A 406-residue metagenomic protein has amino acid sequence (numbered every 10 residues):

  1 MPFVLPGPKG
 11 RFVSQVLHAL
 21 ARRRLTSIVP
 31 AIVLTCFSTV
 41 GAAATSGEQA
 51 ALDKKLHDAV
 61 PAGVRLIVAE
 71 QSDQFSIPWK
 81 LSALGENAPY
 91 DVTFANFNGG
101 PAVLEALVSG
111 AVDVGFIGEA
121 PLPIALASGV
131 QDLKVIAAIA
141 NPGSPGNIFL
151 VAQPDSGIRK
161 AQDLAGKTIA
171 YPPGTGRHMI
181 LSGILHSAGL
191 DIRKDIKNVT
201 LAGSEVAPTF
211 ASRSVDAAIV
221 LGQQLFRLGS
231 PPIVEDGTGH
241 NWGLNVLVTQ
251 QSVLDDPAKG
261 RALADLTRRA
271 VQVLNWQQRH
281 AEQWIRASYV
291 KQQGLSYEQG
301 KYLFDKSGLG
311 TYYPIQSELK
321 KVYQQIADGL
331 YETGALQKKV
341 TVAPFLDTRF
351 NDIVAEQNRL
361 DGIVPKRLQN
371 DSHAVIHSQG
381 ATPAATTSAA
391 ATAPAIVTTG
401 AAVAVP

Functional and structural regions predicted by a protein language model:
K9-V29: Bacterial N-terminal signal peptides that target proteins for export
V29-T39: Bacterial N-terminal signal peptides
G41-T45: Boundary at the C-terminal end of the N-terminal hydrophobic targeting segment
S46-R193, K197-V199, D216, E235-N241 (+1 more regions): Short, glycine-/small- and polar/acidic-enriched structural segments that line small-molecule recognition paths
F116-V130, S182, A211-P232, K321-V322 (+1 more regions): A ligand-binding cleft/hinge motif common to bilobed small-molecule-binding domains
A120, N198, S204-Q293: Pocket-lining segment of extracytoplasmic ligand-binding domains
P257-K339: Secondary-structure end/capping motifs
D328-P406: Conserved C-terminal helix/tail region of periplasmic/extracytoplasmic solute-binding proteins
